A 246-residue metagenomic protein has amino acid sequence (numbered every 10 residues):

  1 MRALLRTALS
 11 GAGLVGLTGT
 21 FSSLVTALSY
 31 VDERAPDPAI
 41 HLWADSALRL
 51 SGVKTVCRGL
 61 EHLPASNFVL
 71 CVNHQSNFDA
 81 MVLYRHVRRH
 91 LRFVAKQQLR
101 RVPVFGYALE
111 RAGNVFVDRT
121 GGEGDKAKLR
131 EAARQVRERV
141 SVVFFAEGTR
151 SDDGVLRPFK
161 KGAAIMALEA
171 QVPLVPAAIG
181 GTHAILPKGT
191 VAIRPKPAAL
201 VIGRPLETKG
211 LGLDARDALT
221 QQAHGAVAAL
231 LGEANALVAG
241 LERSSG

Functional and structural regions predicted by a protein language model:
M1-R34, P38, T55, E61-L63 (+1 more regions): Membrane-interfacial terminal anchoring regions of lipid-handling membrane enzymes
G19-D37, R49-S51, P64-G122: Catalytic core of membrane glycerolipid acyltransferases/transacylases, capturing the structured, soluble-facing
A39-A47: N-terminal nucleotide/polyanion-binding subdomain common to many enzyme families
K54, R92, V115, S141 (+1 more regions): Residue-level detector of anion-binding/catalytic polar loops
C57, L70, F93-V94, F144 (+1 more regions): Generic preference for hydrophobic
R58, V94-K96, D118-R119, A146 (+2 more regions): Thr-Gly-centered strand-to-loop micro-motif
G59-L63, E131-R134: Short amphipathic alpha-helix with an adjacent loop that forms part of the alpha/beta core around
K126-G246: Non-catalytic C-terminal accessory region of glycerolipid acyltransferases and related lyso-lipid remodeling enzymes
